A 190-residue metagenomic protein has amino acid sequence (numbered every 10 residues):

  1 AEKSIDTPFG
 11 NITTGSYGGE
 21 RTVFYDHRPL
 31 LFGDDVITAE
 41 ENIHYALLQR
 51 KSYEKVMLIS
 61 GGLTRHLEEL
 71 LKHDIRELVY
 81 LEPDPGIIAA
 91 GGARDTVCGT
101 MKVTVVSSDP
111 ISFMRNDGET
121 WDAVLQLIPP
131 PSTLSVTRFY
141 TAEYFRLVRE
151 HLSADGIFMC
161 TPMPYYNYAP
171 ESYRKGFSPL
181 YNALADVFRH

Functional and structural regions predicted by a protein language model:
A1-L30, I37: Basic, ligand-binding patches in group-transfer machinery, especially extracytoplasmic/periplasmic segments
S4-I5, V36-Y181, A185: The AdoMet/dcAdoMet-binding core of the Class I SAM-like
R189-H190: Short, well-structured beta-strand/strand-turn elements
